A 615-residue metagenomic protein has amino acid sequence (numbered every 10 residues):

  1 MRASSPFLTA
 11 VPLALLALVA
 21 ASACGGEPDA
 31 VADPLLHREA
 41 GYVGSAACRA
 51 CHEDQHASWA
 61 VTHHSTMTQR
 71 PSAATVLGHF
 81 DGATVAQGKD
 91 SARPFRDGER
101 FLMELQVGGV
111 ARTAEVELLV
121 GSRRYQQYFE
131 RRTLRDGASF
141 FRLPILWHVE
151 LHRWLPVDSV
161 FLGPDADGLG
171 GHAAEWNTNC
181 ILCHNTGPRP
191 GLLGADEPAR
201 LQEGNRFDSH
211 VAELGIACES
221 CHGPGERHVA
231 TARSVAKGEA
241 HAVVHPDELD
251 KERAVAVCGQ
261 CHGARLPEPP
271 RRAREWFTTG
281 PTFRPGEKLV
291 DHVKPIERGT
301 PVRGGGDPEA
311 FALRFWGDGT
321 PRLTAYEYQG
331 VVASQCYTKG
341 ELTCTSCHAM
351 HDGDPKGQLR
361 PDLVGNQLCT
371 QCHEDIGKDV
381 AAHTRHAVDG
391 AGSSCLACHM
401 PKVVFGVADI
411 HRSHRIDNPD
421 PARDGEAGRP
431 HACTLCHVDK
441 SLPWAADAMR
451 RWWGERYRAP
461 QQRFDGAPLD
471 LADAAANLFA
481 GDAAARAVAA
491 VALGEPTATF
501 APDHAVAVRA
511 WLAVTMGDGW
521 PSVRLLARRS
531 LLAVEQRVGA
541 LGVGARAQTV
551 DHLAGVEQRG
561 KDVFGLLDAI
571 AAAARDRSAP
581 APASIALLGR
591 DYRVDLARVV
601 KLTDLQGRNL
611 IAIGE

Functional and structural regions predicted by a protein language model:
M1-L13: Bacterial N-terminal signal peptides that target proteins for export
A21-A23: C-terminal motif of bacterial Sec signal peptides marking the signal peptidase cleavage site
G26-A32, L36-E39, A46, D54-R123 (+10 more regions): Primarily the internal scaffold of c-type cytochrome electron-transfer domains, especially repeated/multiheme c-type
S159-L162, A173-N179: A gly/proline- and charged-residue-enriched helix-loop-helix capping module
L469-A475, A507-V514: Alpha-helical solenoid scaffolds in eukaryotic proteins
A492-E495, S530-A533, K601, N609: Core register positions within helices of long alpha-helical scaffolds
G517-V523: Short coil/turn segments at helix-helix junctions and helix-capping linkers within large alpha-helical proteins
A586-E615: Eukaryotic intrinsically disordered, low-complexity regulatory tails and linkers enriched in charged/polar residues
